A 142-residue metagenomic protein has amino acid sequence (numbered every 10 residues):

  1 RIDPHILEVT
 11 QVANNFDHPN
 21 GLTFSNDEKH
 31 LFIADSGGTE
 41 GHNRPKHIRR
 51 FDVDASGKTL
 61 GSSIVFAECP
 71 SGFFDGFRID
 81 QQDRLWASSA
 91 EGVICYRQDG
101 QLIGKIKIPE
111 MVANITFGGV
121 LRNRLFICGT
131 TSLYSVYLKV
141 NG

Functional and structural regions predicted by a protein language model:
R1-H5, K46-D52: Beta-propeller blade signature
R1-P4, Q82, V93-K107, A113-V120 (+2 more regions): Flexible "stalk/tail and boundary" regions
L7, S56, G100-Q101, N141: Short coil/turn linkers that define WD40 beta-propeller blade boundaries
E8-N14, G61-C69, Q101-I106: A short beta-strand motif characteristic of beta-propeller blades
A13-I33, G38-E40, E68-A90, P109-N123 (+1 more regions): Beta-rich, blade/repeat-based domains predominating in secreted/periplasmic proteins but also intracellular
T39-H47: Short, solvent-exposed loop/turn segments at conserved positions within beta-propeller repeat blades
H47-R49, G92-I94, S132: A short loop-to-beta-strand structural motif that recurs across blades of beta-propeller domains
R50-K58, L138-G142: Short loop/turn segments immediately following beta-strands, especially the blade-tip and inter-blade linker loops
